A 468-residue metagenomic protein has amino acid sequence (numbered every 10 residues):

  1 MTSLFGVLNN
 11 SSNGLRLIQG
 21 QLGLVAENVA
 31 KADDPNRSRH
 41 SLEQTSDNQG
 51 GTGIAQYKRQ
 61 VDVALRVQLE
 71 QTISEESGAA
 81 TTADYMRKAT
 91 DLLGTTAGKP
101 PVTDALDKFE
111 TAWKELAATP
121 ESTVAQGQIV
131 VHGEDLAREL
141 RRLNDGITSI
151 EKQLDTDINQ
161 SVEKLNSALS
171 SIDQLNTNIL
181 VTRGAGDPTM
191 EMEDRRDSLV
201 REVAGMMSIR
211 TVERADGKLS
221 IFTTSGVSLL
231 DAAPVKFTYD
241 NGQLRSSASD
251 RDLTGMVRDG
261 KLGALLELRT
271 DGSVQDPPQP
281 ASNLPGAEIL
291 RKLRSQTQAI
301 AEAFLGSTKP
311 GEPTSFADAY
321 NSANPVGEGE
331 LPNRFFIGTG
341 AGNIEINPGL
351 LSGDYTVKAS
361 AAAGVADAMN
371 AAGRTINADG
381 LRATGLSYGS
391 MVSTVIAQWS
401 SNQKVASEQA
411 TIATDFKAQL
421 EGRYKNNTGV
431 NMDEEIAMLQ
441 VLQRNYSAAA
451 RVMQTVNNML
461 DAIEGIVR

Functional and structural regions predicted by a protein language model:
M1-R468: Structural signature of extracellular appendage/secretion-system components
